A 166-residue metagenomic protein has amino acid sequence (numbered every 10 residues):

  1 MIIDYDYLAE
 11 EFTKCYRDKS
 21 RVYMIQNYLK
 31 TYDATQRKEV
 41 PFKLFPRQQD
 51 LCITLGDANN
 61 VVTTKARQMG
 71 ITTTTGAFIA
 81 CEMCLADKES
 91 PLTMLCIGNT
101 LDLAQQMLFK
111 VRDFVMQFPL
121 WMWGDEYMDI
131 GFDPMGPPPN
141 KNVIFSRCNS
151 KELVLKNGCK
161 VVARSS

Functional and structural regions predicted by a protein language model:
M1-S166: Phosphate/NTP-binding elements of NTP-utilizing enzymes
